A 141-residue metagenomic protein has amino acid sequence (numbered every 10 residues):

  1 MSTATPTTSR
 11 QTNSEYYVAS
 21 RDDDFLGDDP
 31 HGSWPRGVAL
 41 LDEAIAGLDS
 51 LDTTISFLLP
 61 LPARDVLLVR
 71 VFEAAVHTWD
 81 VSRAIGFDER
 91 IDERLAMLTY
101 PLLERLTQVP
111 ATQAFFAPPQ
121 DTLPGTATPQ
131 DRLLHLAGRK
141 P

Functional and structural regions predicted by a protein language model:
A4-R36, L40-E43, G47-P141: Structured surface interface patches that mediate subunit assembly and partner/cofactor docking
